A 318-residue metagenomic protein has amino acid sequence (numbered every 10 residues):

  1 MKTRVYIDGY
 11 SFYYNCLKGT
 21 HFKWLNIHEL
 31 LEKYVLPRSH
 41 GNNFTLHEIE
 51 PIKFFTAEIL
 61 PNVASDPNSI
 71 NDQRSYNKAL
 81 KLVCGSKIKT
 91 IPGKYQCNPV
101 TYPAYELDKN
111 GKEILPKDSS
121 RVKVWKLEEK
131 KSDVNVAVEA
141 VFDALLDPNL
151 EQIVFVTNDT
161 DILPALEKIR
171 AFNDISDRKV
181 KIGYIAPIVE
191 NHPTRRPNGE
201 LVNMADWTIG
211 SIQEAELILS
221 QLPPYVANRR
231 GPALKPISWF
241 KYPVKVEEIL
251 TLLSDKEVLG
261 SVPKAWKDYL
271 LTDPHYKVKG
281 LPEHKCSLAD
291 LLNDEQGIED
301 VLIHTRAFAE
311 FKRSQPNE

Functional and structural regions predicted by a protein language model:
M1-G111, P116, R121-W125, I185-I188: Domain-level signal for Mg2+-assisted phosphodiester chemistry and nucleotide/NA-binding surfaces in nucleic-acid
Q96-E318: Nuclease catalytic cores that cleave nucleic-acid phosphodiester bonds, predominantly acidic two-metal-ion
